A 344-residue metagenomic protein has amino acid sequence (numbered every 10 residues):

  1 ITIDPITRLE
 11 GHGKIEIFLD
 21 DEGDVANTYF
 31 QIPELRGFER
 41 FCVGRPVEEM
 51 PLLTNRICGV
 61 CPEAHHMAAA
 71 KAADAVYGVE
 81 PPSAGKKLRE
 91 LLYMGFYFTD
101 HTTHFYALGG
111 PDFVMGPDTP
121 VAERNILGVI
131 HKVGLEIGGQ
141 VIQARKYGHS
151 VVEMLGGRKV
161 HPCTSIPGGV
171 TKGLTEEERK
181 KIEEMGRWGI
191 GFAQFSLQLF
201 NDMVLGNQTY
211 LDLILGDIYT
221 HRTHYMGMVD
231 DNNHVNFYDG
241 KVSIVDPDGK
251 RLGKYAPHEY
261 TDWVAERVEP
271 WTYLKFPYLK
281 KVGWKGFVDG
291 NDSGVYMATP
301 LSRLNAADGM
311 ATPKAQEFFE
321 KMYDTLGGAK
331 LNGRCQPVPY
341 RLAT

Functional and structural regions predicted by a protein language model:
I1-T344: Active-site bordering "gate/hinge" segments that shape substrate access to catalytic or cofactor-binding pockets
